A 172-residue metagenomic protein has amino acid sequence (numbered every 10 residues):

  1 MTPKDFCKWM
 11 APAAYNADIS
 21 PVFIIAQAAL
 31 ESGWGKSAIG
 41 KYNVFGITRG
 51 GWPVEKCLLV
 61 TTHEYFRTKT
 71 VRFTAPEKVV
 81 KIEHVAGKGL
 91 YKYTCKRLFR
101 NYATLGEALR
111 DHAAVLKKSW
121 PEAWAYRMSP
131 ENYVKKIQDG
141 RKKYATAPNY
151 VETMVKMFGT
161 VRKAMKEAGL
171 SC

Functional and structural regions predicted by a protein language model:
M1-C172: Catalytic cores of secreted/periplasmic lytic hydrolases that degrade extracellular macromolecules
